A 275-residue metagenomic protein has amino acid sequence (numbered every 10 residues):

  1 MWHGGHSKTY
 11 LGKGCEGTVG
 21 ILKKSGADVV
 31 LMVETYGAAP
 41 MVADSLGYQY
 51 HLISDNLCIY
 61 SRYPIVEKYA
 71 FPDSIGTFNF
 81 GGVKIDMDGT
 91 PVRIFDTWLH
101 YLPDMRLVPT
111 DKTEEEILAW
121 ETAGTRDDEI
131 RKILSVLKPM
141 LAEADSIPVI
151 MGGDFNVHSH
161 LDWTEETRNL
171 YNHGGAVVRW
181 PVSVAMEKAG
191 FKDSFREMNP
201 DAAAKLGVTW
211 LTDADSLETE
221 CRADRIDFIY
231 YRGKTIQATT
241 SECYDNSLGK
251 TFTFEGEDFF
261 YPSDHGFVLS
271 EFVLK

Functional and structural regions predicted by a protein language model:
M1-E16, H100-T125: Acidic/histidine-rich helix-loop elements that form or flank divalent-metal/phosphate-binding sites at the catalytic
M1-L46, P91, D224, D264 (+1 more regions): N-terminal, active-site-proximal structural segment of metallo-dependent hydrolase catalytic domains
W2-G5, Y36, W98-H100, F155-H158 (+2 more regions): Catalytic metal-binding/acid-base residues of hydrolase active sites
L11, V29-V108: Structured beta-strand-rich core segments of catalytic domains in phosphoester-bond hydrolases
D28-V29, E114-I117, P148-I150, F228: Short, Asp-centered acidic motifs that coordinate Mg2+ and/or phosphate in catalytic or ligand-binding sites
M87-D88, R93-K112, G152-L161, F191 (+1 more regions): A structural motif
T122-F155: His/acidic metal-ligating clusters that form di-metal
P139-V149, V157-K275: Metal-dependent phosphoester-hydrolase catalytic domains
